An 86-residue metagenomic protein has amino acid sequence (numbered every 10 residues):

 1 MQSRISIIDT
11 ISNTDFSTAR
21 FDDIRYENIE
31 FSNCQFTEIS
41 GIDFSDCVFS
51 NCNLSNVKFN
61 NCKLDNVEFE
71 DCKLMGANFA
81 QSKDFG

Functional and structural regions predicted by a protein language model:
M1-G86: Tandem repeat scaffolds
